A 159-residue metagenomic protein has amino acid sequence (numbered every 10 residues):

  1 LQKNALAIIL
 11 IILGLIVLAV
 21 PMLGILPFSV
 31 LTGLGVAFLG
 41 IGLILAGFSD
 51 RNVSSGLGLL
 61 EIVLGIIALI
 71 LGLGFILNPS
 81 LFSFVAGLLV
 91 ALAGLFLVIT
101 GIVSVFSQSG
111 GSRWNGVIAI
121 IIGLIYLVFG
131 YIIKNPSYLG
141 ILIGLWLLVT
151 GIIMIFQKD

Functional and structural regions predicted by a protein language model:
L1-G58, D159: N-terminal topogenic module of multi-pass integral membrane proteins
V17-M22, L73-F82, L127-I132: Short, proline-centered helix/strand-breaking motifs
P27-F38, L81-L95, L139-G140, G144-L145: Structural signature of hydrophobic alpha-helical transmembrane segments
V36-L45, G94-G101, G144-I155: Alpha-helical transmembrane segments and their membrane-interface exit regions
L45-V53, L57-F82: Membrane-helix boundary elements
E61-G72, V117-F129: Small-residue-rich segments of transmembrane alpha-helices in multi-pass membrane proteins, especially helix faces
G72-V117: Membrane-proximal helix-loop-helix units in multi-pass membrane proteins
V105-R113, L124-L139: Membrane-helix boundary connector in multi-pass membrane proteins
